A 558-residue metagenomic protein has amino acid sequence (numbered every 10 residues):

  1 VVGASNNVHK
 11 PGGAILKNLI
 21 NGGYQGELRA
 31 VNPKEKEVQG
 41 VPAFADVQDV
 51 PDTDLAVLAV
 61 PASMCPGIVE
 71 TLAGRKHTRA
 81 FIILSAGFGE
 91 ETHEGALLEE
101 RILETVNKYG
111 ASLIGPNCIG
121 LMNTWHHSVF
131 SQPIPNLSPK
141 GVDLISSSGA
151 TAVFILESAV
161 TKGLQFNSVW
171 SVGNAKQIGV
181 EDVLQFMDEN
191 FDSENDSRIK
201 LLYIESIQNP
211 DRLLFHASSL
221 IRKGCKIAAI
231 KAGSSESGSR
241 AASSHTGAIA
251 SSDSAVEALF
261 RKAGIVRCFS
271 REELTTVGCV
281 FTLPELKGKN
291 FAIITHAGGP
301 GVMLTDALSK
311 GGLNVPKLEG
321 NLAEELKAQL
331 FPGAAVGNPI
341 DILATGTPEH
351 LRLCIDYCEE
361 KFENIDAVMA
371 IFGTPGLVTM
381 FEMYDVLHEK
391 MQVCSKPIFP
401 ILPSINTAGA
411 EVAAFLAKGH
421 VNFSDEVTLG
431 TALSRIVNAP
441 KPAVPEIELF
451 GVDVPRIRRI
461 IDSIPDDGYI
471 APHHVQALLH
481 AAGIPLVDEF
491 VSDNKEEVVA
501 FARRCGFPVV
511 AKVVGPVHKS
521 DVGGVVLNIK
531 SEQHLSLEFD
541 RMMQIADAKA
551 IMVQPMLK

Functional and structural regions predicted by a protein language model:
V2-K558: Catalytic-core regions of core metabolic enzymes, especially those transforming organic acids/acyl-group intermediates
